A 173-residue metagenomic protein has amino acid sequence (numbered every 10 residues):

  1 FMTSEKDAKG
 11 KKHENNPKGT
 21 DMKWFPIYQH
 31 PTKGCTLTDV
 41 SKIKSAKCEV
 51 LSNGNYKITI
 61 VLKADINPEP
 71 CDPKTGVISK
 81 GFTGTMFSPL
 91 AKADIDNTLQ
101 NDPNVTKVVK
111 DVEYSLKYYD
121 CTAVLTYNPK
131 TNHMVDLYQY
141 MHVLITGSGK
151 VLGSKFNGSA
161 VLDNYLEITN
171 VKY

Functional and structural regions predicted by a protein language model:
F1-Y173: Subset-of-secretome marker
